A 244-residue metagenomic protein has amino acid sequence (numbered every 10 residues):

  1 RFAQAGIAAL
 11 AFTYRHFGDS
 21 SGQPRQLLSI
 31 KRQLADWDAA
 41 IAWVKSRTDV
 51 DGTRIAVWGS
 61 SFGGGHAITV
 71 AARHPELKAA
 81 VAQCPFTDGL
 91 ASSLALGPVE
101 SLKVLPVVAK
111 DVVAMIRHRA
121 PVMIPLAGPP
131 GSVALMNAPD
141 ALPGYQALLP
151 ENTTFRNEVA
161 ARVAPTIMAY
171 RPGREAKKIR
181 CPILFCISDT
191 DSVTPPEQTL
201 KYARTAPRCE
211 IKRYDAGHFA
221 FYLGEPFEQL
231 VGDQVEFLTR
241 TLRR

Functional and structural regions predicted by a protein language model:
R1-A11: Short amphipathic alpha-helix adjacent to the substrate-entry channel of hydrolases
A5, R15-G52, G224-L230: Catalytic nucleophile-loop/oxyanion-hole region of alpha/beta-hydrolase and closely related hydrolase-like folds
G59-G63, A67: Gly/Ala-rich beta-loop-alpha elbow adjacent to hydrolase catalytic centers
H66-L148: Alpha/beta-hydrolase-fold enzymes
L96, N157-E175: Active-site nucleophile elbow and catalytic-triad environment of alpha/beta-hydrolase enzymes
I179, F185-I187, D191: Short beta-strand/loop motif that positions the catalytic acidic residue of the alpha/beta-hydrolase fold
S192-Q198: Conserved alpha/beta-hydrolase "acid-adjacent" motif
K212-R244: Catalytic active-site module of serine/aspartate enzymes centered on a nucleophile-bearing elbow/loop
